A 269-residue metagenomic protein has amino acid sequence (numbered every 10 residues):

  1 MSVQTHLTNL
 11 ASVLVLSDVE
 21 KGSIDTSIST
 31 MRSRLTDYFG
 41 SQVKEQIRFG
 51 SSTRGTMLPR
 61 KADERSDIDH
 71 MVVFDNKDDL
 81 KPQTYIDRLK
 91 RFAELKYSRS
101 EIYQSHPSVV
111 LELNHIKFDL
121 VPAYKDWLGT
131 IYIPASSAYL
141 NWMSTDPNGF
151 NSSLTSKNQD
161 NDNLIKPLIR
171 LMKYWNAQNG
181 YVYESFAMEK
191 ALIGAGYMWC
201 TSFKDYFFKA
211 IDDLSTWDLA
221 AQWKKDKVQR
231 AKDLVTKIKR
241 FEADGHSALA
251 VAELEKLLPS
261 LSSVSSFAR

Functional and structural regions predicted by a protein language model:
M1-R65, D78-L80: N-terminal regions immediately upstream of nucleotidyltransferase
L35-F39, I86-I131: Conserved catalytic core of two-metal-ion nucleotidyltransferases
R54-T56, D63-M71, V110-A123: Histidine-centered divalent-metal-coordination microenvironment in nucleic-acid enzymes
R65-V73, P147-S153: Glycine-rich, often proline-containing surface loops adjacent to acidic residues and nearby aromatics that form
I68-F92: A broadly used, surface-exposed interaction patch
G129-M172: A structural motif
K166-R269: Conserved nucleotidyltransferase catalytic core and NTase-mimicking acidic/glycine-rich helix/loop elements in nucleic
